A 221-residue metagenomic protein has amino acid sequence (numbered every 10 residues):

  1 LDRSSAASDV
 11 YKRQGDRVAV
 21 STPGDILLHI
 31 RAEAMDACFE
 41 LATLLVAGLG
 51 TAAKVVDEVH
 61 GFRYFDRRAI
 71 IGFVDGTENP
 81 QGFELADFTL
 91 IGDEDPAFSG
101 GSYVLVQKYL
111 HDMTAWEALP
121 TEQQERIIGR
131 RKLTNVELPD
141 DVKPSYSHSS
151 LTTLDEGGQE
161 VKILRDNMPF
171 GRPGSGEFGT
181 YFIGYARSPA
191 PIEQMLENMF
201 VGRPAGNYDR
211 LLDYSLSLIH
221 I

Functional and structural regions predicted by a protein language model:
L1-A7, Y11, I219-H220: Single conserved hydrophobic/aromatic residue that forms the stacking wall/gate of nucleotide- or nucleobase-binding
D9-A19, I91-D93: Catalytic micro-motifs at enzyme active sites that drive phosphoryl/nucleotidyl and oxygen chemistry
V20-R31, G100-L105, L164, G176-Y181: Glycine-rich, often proline-containing surface loops adjacent to acidic residues and nearby aromatics that form
L28-T77: Long, hydrophobic, well-ordered secondary-structure blocks that form the structural core and pocket-lining surfaces
R31-A37, D112, F170, A186-P191: A generic structural motif
K54-V59, G206-L212: Conserved short beta-strand edge segments in small beta-sheet-based binding/regulatory domains
R63-N167: Aromatic/basic-lined ligand-recognition segments that form π-stacking hydrophobic pockets flanked by Lys/Arg to engage
N135-D209: Extended, compositionally biased non-globular segments
